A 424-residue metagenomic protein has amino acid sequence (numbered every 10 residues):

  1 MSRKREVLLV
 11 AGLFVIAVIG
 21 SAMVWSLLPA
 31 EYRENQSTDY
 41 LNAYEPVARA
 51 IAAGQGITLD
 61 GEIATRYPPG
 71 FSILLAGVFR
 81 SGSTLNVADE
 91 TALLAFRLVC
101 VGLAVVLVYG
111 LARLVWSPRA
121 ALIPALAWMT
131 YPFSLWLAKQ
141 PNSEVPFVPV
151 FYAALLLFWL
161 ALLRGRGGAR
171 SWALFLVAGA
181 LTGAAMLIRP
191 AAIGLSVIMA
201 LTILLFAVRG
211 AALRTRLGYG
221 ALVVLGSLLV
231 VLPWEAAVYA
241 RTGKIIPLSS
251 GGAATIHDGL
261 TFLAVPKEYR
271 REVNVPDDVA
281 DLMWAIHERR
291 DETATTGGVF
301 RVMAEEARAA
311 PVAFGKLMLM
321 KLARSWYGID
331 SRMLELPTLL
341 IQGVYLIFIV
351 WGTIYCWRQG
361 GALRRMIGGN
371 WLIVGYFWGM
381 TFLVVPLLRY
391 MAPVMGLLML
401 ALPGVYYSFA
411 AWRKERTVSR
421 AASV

Functional and structural regions predicted by a protein language model:
A17-G20, A121-P132, P149, L156 (+2 more regions): Short helix- or helix-capping micro-motifs that position conserved polar/aromatic residues at function-defining sites
A30-V47, E62-G77, T84-T91, I245-S249 (+2 more regions): Extracytoplasmic catalytic/substrate-binding loops of multi-pass membrane glycan-assembly enzymes
T65, P69, I73, S81-V106 (+2 more regions): Loop-to-helix entry region of an early transmembrane alpha helix in multi-pass inner-membrane enzymes
V87, T91, V108-T130, V148-P149 (+2 more regions): Transmembrane-helix signature of polytopic, membrane-embedded enzymes that assemble or transfer cell-envelope glycans
A92-W116, A153, I347-I354: Transmembrane-helix motifs of polytopic, lipid-linked glycan transferases
P118, A154-V177, A185, L204-G210 (+1 more regions): Membrane-interface transmembrane helices that cradle and orient dolichyl/undecaprenyl
F133, K139-F147, I188-A191: Short acidic/glycine- and proline-prone juxtamembrane loop motifs at membrane-interface regions of multi-pass membrane
Y239-T242, I246-M320: Membrane-proximal stem/loop segments at transmembrane-domain junctions that anchor or position
